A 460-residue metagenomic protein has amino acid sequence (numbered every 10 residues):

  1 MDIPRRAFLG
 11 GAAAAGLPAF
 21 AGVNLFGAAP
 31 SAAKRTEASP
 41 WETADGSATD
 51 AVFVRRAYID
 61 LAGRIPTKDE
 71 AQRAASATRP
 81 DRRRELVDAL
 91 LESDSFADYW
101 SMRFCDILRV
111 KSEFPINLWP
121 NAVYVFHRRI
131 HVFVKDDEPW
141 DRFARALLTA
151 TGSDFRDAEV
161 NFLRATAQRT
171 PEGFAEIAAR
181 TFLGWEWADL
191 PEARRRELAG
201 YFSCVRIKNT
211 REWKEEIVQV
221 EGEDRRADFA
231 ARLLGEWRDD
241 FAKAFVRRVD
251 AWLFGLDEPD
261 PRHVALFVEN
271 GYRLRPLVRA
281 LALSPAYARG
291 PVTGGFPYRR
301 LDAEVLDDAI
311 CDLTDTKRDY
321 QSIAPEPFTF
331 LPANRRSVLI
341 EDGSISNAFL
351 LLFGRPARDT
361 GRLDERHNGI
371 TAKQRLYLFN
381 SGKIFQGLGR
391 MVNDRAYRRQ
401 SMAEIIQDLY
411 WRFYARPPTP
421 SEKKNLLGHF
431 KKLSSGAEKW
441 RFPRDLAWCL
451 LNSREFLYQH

Functional and structural regions predicted by a protein language model:
M1-A15: N-terminal secretory signal peptides and thylakoid transit peptides that target proteins across membranes
A19-R35: Bacterial Sec-dependent signal peptides at the C-terminal "C-region" and cleavage site
A32-F229, D240-F254, E258-A265, Y272-L274 (+5 more regions): Short, structured secondary-structure elements that scaffold catalytic or ligand/cofactor-binding regions
G235: Conserved oxyanion/phosphate-binding beta-strand-loop segments in alpha/beta enzyme cores
M391-R398, M402, I406: Generic long, charged, amphipathic alpha-helical segments
A415: Conserved micro-motifs of the catalytic ATP-binding
